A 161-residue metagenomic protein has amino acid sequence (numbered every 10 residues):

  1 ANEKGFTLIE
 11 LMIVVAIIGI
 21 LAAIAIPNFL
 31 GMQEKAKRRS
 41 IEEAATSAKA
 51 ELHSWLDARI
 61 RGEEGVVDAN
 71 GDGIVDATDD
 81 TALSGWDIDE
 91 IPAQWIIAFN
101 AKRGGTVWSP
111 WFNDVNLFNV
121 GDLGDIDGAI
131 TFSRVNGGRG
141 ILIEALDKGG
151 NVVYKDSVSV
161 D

Functional and structural regions predicted by a protein language model:
A1-F6: N-terminal leader/signal peptides at the extreme start of proteins
T7, I24, R39: Conserved Walker
M12-N28: Alpha-helical hydrophobic helix detector
E34-E63: Membrane-proximal N-terminal amphipathic helix
S54-D161: Periplasmic/extracellular, small/polar-rich flexible segments of pilin-like filament-forming proteins
